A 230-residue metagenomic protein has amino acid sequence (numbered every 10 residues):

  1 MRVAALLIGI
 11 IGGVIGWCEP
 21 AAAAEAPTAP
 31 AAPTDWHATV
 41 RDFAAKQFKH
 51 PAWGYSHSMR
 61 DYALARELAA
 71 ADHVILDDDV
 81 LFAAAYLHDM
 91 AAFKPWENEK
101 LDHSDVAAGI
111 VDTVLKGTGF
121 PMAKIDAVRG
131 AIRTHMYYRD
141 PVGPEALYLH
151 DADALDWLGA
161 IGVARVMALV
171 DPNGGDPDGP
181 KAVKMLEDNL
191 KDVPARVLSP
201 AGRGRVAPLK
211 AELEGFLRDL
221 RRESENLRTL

Functional and structural regions predicted by a protein language model:
A4-G16: Bacterial N-terminal signal peptides
C18-A24: Boundary at the C-terminal end of the N-terminal hydrophobic targeting segment
P30, D35, K46-M59, A63-I75 (+2 more regions): Divalent metal-dependent phosphate-bond-processing catalytic cores, especially two-metal-ion Mg2+/Mn2+ enzymes that act
V40-F43: Short glycine- and acidic-rich boundary segments immediately preceding or forming the N-terminal edge of structured
D61, D102-G117: An active-site-proximal "capping" alpha-helix that borders the catalytic cofactor pocket
V74-A83, T118-A131, E145: Acidic/histidine metal-binding catalytic segments
D78-E97, H103, A107, V128-Y138: His-Asp-centered metal-binding catalytic motifs of divalent-metal-dependent phosphohydrolases/nucleases
